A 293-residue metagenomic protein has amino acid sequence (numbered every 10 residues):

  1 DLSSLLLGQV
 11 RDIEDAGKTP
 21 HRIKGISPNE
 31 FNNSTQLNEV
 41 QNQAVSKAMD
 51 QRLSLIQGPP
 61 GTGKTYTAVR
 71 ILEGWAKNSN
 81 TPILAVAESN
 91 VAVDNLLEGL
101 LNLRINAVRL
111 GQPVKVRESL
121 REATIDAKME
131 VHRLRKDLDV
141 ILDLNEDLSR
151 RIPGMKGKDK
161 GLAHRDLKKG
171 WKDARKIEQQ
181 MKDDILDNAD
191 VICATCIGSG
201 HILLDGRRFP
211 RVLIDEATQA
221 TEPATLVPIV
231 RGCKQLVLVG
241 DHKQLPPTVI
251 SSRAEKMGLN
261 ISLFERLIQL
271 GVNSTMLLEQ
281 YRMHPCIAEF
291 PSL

Functional and structural regions predicted by a protein language model:
L5-V10, E14, K18-N29, E73 (+3 more regions): Conserved P-loop NTPase motor core of helicases/translocases
N33-R52, T67, A194: N-terminal pre-P-loop "Q-motif" helix
Q36-L37, S46-A48, A85, D183-I185 (+3 more regions): Replace "in large, NTP-powered and nucleic-acid-processing enzymes" with "in large, NTP-powered factors and other
V40, A68, A92, L96 (+6 more regions): Alpha-helical interaction elements in eukaryotic regulators
V40, D50-I56, N80-T81, D190: Pre-Walker A (Motif I) flank of P-loop NTPase domains
G61: Walker A (P-loop) phosphate-binding loop of P-loop NTPases
T65-E73: Motif I (Walker A/P-loop) of helicase-class P-loop NTPases
N78-T81, S89, I197-L293: Conserved helicase motor core of SF1/SF2 NTP-dependent helicases
